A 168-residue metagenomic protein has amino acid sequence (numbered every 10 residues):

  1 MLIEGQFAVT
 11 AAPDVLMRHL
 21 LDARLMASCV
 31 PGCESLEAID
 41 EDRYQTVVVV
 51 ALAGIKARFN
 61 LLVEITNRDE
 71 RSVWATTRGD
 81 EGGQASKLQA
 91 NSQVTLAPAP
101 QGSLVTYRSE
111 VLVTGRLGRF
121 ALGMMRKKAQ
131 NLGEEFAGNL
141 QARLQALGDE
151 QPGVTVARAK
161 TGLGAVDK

Functional and structural regions predicted by a protein language model:
M1-Q45, K160-K168: Hydrophobic ligand-binding cavity/cleft-lining segments
L2-Q6, R43-Q45, R58-N60, S72 (+2 more regions): Intrinsic-disorder/low-complexity, polar/charged segments enriched in Ser/Thr/Lys/Arg/Asp/Glu/Gln
G5, C33-E34, N60-N67, Q89-P98: Hydrophobic/aromatic beta-strand elements that line small-molecule binding cavities or substrate pockets in beta-rich
V9, L52-G54, P98-P100: A generic beta-sheet turn/junction motif
L16-L20, M26, I65, Y107 (+1 more regions): Hydrophobic pocket/interface hotspot
E37-D80, V166: Glycine-rich portal/gate segments that line the openings of hydrophobic small-molecule binding cavities
G79-N131: Beta-strand/loop substructures that line and gate deep hydrophobic ligand-binding cavities in soluble
R116-G162: A conserved amphipathic terminal alpha-helix motif
